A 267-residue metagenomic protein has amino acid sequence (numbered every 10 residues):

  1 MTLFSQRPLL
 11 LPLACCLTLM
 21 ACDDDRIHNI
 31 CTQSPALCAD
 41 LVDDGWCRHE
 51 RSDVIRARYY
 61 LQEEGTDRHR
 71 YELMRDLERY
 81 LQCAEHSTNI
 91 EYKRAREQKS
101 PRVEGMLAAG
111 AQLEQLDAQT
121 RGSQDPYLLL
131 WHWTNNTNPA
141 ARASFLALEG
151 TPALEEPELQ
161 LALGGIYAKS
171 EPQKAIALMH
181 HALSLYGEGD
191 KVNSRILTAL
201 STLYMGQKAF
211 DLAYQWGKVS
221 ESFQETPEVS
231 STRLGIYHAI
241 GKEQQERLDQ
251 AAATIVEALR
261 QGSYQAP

Functional and structural regions predicted by a protein language model:
M1-L11: Bacterial N-terminal signal peptides that target proteins for export
T18-A21: C-terminal motif of bacterial Sec signal peptides marking the signal peptidase cleavage site
D25-Y127: N-terminal Sec/ER secretory leader and immediately downstream segment of secreted/extracellular precursors
L116-Q119, L148-P152, A182-L185, G189 (+3 more regions): Alpha-helical solenoid scaffolds that mediate protein-protein interactions, centered on TPR/SEL1-like repeats but also
D125-G206: Alpha-helical adaptor scaffolds
K174-A175, L212, R247: Alpha-helical positions within canonical tetratricopeptide repeat
K208-T226, Q250-A258: TPR/TPR-like (Sel1-like) alpha-helical repeat modules
V229-P267: Terminal, low-structured helical/coil segments at or just beyond the last alpha-helical repeat
